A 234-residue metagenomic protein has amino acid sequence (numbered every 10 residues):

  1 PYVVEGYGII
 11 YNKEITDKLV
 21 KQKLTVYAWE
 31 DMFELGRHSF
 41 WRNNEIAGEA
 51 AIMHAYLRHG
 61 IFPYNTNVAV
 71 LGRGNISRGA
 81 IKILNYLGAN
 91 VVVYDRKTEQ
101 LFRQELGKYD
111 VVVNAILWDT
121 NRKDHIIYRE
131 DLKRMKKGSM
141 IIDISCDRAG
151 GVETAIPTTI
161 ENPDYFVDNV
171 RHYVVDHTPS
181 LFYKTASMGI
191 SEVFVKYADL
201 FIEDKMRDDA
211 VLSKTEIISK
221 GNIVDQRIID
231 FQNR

Functional and structural regions predicted by a protein language model:
P1-G48: Phosphate/diphosphate ligand-binding glycine-rich loop within oxidoreductases
I10, E14, I46-A50, L71 (+6 more regions): Conserved active-site and cofactor/substrate-binding residues in soluble primary-metabolism enzymes
V20-T25, Y56-Y64, N85-A89, V111 (+4 more regions): Generic secondary-structure signature for well-ordered alpha-helical cores
V26-W29, V93-Y94, D143-I144, V174: General beta-strand structural signal in soluble alpha/beta enzymes
E30-F62, C146, G150-R234: Adenosine-phosphate binding glycine-rich loop
I52-N121: Glycine-rich phosphate/diphosphate-binding loop of Rossmann-like nucleotide-binding domains
K97-R171: Rossmann-like adenosine-cofactor binding region
